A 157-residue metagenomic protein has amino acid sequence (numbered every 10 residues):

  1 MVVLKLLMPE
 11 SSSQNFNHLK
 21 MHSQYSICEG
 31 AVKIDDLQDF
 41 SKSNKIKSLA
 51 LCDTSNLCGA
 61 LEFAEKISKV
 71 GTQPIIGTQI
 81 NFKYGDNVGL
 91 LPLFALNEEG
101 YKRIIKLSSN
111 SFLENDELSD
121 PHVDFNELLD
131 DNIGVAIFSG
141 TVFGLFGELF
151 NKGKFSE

Functional and structural regions predicted by a protein language model:
M1-E157: Phosphodiester-processing cores and adjacent nucleic acid-binding clamps
